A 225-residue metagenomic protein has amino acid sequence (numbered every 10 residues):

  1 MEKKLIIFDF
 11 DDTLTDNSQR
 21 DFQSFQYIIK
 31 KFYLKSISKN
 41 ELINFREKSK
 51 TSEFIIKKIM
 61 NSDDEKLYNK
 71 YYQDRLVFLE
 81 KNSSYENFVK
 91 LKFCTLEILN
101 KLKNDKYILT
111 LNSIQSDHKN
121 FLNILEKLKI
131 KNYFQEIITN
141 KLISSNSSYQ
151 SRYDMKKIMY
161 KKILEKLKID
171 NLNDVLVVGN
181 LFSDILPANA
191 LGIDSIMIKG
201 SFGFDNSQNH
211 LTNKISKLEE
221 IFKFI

Functional and structural regions predicted by a protein language model:
E2-F93: N-terminal helical cap/lid subdomain that shapes the substrate entry/recognition surface in HAD-like hydrolases
T13, R20, D117, S183 (+1 more regions): Conserved Rossmann-like nucleotide-cofactor binding loop
E80-L111, L122: Short, acidic loop-to-helix structural element flanking the phosphoryl-transfer center in phosphate-processing enzymes
S116-V175, S207: Substrate-recognition "cap/lid" segment bordering the active-site pocket of phosphatases
T139, T212-E220: Short acidic-hydrophobic, aromatic-tinged amphipathic segments that line or gate anion-handling sites
K166, E220-I225: Short amphipathic alpha-helix with an adjacent loop that forms part of the alpha/beta core around
V177-N213: Acidic, Mg2+-coordinating phosphoryl-transfer loop and its flanking beta/alpha structural elements, shared across
